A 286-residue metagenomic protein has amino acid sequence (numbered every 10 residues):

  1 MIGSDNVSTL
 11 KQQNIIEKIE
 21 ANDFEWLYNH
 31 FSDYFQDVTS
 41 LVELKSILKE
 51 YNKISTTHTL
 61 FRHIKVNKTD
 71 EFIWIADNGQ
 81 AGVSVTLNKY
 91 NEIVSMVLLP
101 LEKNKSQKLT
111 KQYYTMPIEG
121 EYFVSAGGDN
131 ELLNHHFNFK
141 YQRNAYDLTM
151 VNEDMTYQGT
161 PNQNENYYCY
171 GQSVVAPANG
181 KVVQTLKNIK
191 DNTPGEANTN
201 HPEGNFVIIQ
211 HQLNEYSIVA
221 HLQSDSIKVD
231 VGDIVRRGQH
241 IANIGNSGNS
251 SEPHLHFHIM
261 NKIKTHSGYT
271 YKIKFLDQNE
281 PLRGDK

Functional and structural regions predicted by a protein language model:
I2-V7, N14-K18, Y28-F31, E43-S173 (+2 more regions): Polar/charged, compositionally biased leader and regulatory segments
N166-C169, H221, D225-V229: Short alpha-helix capping/helix-loop boundary micro-motifs
V174-Q184, K228-N243: Short, well-structured beta-strand-loop connectors
N179-Q223: Zn2+-dependent peptidoglycan hydrolase active-site motif and core
L186-N198, Q239-H254: Flexible, gly/ser-rich surface segments that form the specificity/activation loops bordering the active-site cleft
H201, I227-K228, D233-R236, H258-K286: Acidic, glycine-rich catalytic/binding loops that coordinate metals and/or anionic ligands
A220-Q223, E252-M260: Histidine-centered catalytic micro-motifs
